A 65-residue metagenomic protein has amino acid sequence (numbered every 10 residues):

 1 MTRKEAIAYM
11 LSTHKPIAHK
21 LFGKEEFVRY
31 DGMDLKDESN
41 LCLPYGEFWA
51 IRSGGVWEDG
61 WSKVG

Functional and structural regions predicted by a protein language model:
M1, E5-F27, E38-L43: Catalytic phosphate/metal-binding cores of nucleic-acid and nucleotide-processing enzymes, i.e., regions that mediate
M1, V56, S62-G65: Short intrinsically disordered terminal tails
M10, K20, I51-G54, D59: Compositionally biased, intrinsically disordered low-complexity segments
L11, D31, V64-G65: A structural detector for beta-sheet-dominated domains
K24-V56: Acidic, low-complexity, intrinsically disordered interaction modules
